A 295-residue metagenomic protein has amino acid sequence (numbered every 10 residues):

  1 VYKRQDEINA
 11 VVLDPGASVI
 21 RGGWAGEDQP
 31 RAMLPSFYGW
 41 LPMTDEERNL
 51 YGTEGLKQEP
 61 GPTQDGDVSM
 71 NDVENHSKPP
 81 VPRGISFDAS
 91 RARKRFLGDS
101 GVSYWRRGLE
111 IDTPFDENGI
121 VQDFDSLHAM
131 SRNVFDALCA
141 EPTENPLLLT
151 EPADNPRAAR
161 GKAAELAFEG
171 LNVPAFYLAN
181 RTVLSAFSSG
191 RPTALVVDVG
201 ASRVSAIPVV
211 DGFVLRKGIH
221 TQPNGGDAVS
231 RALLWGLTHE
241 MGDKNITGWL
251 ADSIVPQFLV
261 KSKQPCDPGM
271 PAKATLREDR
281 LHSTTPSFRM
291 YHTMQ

Functional and structural regions predicted by a protein language model:
K3-V197, R203-Q295: C-terminal region/appendage detector
